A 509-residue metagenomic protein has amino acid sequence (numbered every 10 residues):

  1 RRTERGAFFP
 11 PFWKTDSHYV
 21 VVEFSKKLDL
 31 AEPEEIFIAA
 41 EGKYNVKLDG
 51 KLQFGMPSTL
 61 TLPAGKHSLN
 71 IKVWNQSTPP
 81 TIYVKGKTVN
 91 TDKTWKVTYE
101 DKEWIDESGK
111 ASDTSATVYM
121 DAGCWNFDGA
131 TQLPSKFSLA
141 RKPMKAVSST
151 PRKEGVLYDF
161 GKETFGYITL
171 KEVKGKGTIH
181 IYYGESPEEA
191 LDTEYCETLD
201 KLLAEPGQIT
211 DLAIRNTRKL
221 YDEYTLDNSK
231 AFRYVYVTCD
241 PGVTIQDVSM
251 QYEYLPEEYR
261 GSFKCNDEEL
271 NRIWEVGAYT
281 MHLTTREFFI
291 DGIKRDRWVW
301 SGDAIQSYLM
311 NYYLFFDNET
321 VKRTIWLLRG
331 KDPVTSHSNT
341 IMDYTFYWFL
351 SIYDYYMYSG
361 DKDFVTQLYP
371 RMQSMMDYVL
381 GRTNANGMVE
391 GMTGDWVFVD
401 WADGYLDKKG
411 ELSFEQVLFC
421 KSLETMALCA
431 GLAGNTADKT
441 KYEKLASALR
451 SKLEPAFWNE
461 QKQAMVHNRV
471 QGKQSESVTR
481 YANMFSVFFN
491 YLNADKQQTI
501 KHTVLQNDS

Functional and structural regions predicted by a protein language model:
R1-E287, D303, E319-T324, D363: Extracellular/oxidizing-compartment recognition motifs
V21-E23, G55, P151-K153, I293 (+3 more regions): Short, solvent-exposed coil/turn segments
G50, S58, E172, L191-Y195 (+9 more regions): Generic alpha-helix signal with a bias toward terminal, lower-confidence helices and secondary-structure junctions
T284-G292, D332, H467-R469: Short amphipathic alpha-helical segments and their helix-coil junctions
I293-R295, V299: Glycine/proline-enriched, intrinsically flexible loops and inter-domain linkers
W300-S509: Active-site core of glycosidic bond-cleaving carbohydrate-active enzymes
